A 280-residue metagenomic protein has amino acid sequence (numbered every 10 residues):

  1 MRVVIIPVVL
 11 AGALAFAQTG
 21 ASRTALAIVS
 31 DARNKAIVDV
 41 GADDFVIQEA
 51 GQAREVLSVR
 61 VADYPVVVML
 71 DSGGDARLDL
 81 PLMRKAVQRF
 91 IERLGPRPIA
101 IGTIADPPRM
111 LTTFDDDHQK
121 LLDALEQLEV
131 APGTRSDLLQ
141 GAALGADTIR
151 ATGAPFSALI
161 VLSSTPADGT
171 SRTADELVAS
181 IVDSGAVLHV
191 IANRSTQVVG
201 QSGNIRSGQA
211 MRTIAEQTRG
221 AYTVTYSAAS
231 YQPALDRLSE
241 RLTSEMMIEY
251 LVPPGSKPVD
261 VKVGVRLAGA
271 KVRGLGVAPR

Functional and structural regions predicted by a protein language model:
M1-V8: Bacterial N-terminal signal peptides that target proteins for export
V8-A17: Hydrophobic h-region of N-terminal signal peptides that target proteins for export in Gram-negative bacteria
F16-R280: Scaffold/interface architecture of coatomer-like assemblies
